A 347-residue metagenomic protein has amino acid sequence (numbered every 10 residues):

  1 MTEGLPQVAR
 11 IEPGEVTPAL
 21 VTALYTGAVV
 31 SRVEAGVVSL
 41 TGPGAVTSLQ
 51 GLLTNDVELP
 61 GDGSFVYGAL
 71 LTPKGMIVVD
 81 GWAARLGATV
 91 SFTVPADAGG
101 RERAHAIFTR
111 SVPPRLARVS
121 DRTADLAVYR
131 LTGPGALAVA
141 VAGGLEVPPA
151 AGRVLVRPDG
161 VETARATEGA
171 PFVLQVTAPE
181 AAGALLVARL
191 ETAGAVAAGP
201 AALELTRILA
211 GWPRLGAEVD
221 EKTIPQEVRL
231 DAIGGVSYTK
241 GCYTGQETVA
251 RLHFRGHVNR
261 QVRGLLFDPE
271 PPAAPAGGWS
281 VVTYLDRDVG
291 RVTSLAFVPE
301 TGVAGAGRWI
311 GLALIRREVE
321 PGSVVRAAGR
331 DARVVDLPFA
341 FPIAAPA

Functional and structural regions predicted by a protein language model:
M1-L71, G75-V78: Acidic, proline/glycine-enriched N-terminal capping motif
T2-L5, T223, V228-V236, Y243-Q246 (+1 more regions): Glycine-rich, small/acidic residue-mixed loop/short-helix segments
V16-T26, L70-D80, V112-R115, V154-A164 (+1 more regions): Short amphipathic beta-strand starts and helix->beta connectors
V29-V30, G36-V37, W82-P213: Acidic, low-complexity central loop/insert segments
S39-A45, L131-L137, L266-P275: Short, surface-exposed ligand-recognition loops at beta-strand->loop->(often short) alpha-helix junctions that present
G42, F92-V94, L131-G133, V176 (+3 more regions): Residue-level signal for inorganic ion chemistry
Y67-L70, A136-L155, A273-D288: Short amphipathic alpha-helix segments
T177-L266: Anionic-ligand-binding alpha/beta catalytic cores of soluble enzymes and soluble regulatory domains that recognize
